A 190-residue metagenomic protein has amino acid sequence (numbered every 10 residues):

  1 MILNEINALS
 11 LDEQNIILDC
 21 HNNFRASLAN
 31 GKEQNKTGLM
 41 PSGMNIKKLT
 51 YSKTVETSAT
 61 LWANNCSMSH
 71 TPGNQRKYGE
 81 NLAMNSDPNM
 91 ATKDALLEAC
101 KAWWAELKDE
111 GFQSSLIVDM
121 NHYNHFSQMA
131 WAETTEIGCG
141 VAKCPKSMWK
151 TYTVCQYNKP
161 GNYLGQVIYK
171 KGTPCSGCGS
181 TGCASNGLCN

Functional and structural regions predicted by a protein language model:
M1-N190: Mature extracellular or exoplasmic CAP/SCP-family domains and secreted bioactive peptides
